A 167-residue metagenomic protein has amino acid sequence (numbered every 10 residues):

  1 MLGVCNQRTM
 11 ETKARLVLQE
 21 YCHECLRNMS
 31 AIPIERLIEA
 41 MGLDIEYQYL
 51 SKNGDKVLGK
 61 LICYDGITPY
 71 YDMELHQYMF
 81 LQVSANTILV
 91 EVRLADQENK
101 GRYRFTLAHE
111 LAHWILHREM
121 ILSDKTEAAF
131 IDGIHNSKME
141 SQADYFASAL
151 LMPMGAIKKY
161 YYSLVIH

Functional and structural regions predicted by a protein language model:
M1-H167: Active-site hotspot residues in diverse enzymes, especially metal/ion-binding acidic/histidine motifs
